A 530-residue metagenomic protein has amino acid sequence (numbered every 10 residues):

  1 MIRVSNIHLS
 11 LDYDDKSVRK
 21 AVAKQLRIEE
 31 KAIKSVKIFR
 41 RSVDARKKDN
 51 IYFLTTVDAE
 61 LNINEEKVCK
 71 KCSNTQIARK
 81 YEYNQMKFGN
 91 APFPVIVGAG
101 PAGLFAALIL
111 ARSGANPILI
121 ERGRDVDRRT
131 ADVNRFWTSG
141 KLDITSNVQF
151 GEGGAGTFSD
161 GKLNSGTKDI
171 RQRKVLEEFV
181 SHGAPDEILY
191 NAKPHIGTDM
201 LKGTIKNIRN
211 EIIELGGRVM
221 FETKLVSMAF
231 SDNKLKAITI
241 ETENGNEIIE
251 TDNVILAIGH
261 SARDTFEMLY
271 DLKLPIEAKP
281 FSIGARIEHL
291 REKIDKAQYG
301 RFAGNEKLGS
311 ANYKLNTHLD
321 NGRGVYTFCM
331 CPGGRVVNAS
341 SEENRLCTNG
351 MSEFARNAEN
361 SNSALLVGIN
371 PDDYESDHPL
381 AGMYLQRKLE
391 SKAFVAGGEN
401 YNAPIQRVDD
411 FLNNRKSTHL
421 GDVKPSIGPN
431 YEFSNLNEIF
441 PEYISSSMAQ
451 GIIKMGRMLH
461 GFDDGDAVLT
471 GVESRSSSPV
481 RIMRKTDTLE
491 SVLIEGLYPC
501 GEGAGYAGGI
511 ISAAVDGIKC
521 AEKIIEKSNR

Functional and structural regions predicted by a protein language model:
M1-F53, V57-F158, K162-R530: Residues forming the flavin
